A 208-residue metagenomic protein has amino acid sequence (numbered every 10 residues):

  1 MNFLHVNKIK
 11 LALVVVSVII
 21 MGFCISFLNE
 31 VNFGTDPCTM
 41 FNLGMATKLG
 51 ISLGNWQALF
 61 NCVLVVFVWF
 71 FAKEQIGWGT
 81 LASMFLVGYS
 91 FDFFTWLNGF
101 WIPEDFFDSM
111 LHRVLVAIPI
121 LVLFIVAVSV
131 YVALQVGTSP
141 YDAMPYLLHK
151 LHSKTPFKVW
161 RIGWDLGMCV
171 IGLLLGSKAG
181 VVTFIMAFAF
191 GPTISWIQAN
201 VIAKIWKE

Functional and structural regions predicted by a protein language model:
M1-E208: Core subunits and conserved enzymes of cellular information-processing and envelope-translocation systems across
